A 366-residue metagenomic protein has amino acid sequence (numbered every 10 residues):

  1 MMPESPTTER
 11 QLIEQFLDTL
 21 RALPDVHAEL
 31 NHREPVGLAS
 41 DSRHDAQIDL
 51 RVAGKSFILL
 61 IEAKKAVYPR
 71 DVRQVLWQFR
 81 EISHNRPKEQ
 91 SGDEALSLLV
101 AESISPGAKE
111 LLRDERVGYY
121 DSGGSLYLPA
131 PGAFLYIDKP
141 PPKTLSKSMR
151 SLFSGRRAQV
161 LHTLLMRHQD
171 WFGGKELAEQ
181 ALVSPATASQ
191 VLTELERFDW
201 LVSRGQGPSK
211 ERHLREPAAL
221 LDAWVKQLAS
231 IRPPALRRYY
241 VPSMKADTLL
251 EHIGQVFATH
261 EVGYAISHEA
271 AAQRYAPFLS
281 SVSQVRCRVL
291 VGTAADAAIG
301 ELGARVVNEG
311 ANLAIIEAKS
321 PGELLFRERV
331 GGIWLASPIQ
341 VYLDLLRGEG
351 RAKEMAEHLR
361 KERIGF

Functional and structural regions predicted by a protein language model:
M1-P35: Acidic-basic catalytic patches of nuclease active cores, encompassing PD-(D/E)XK and other metal-cofactor nuclease
G37, D41-D45, K175, G300-F366: C-terminal regulatory/effector modules of DNA-binding transcriptional regulators
S40-P87, L98-L99, Y342: Conserved catalytic cores of phosphodiester-cleaving nucleases, focusing on short active-site segments
R86-E115: Nucleic-acid nuclease catalytic cores
L135-Q159: Short alpha-helical segments that sit at the start of domains
K147, P217-A246: Short, amphipathic alpha-helical interaction segments positioned at domain boundaries
V160-A223: Loop-centered beta-sheet repeat module
R232-K319: Short gly/ser-rich loop at a beta-strand->alpha-helix junction or flexible surface loop bordering the NTP-binding
